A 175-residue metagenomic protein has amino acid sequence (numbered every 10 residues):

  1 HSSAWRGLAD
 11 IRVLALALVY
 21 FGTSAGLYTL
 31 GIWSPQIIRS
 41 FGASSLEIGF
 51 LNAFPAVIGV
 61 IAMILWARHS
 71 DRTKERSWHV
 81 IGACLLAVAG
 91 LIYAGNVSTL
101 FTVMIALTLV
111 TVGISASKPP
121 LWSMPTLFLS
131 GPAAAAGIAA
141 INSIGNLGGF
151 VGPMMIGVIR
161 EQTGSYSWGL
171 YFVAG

Functional and structural regions predicted by a protein language model:
W5-A67, K118, W122, G152-P153: Extracytoplasmic gate region of multi-pass secondary transporters
G22, F54, I58, L86 (+2 more regions): Small/hydrophobic positions within alpha-helical transmembrane segments of multi-pass membrane transporters
P35, R39, S70, V110 (+2 more regions): Helix-terminus/helix-capping segments at the ends of transmembrane helices and short amphipathic helices
V60, L85-A89, A174: Small-residue-rich packing faces within the transmembrane alpha-helices of Major Facilitator Superfamily
A62-E75, R160: Helix-to-loop junctions at the C-terminal end of transmembrane segments in multipass secondary transporters
K74-L127: C-terminal transmembrane helical hairpin of 12-TM major facilitator-type secondary transporters
F128-S165, V173: A late C-terminal transmembrane helix in Major Facilitator Superfamily
